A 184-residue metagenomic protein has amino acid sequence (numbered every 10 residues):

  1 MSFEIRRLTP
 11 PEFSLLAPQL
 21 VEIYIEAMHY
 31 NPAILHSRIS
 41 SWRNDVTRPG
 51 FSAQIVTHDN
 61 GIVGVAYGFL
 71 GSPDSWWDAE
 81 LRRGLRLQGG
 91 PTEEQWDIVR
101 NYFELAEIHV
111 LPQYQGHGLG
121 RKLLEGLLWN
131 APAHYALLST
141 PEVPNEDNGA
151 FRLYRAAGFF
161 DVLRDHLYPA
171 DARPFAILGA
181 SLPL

Functional and structural regions predicted by a protein language model:
M1-I39, R48, A53-I62: Short amphipathic alpha-helix that is part of the acyltransferase structural core
N44-I55, L70-D78, E104, R173: A short helix-loop-beta-strand connector motif used in the catalytic cores of GNAT acetyltransferases and, in some
Y67-E107: Conserved acyl-donor/pantetheine-binding loop and adjacent beta-alpha core of acyl/acetyltransferases and related
Y102, W129-V143: Conserved GNAT acetyl-CoA-binding A-motif
E107-P112, G116-N130, F151-R152, A156: Conserved acetyl-CoA-binding loop-helix of GNAT-fold acetyltransferases
P112-Q115, L137-F151, D165-F175, S181: Conserved beta-strand-loop-alpha-helix junction that forms the acyl-donor binding cleft
